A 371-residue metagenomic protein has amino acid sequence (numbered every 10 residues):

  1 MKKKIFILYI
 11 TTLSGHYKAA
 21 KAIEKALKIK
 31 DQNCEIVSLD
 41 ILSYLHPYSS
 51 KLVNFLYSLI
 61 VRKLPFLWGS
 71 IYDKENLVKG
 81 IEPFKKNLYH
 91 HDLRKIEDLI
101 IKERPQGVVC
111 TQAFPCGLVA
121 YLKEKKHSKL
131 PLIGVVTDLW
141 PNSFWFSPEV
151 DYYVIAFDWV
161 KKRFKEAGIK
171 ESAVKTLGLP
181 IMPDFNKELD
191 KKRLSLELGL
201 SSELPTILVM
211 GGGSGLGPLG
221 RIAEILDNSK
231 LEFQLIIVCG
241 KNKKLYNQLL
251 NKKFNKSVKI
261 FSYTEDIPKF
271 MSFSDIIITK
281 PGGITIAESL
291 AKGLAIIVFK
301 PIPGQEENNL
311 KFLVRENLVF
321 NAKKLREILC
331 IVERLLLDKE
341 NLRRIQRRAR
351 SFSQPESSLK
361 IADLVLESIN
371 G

Functional and structural regions predicted by a protein language model:
A22-E103: Conserved N-terminal ligand/cofactor-binding loop architecture of enzyme catalytic domains
I100, G134, S143-Y153: A conserved, positively charged/aromatic
D151-T206, G211-G213: A nucleotide-sugar donor-handling region in carbohydrate enzymes
K192-R193, L200-F273: Donor-nucleotide binding loops and adjacent catalytic segments primarily of GT-B fold Leloir glycosyltransferases
F270-N308: A donor-sugar binding/catalytic signature common to diverse glycosyltransferases and related nucleotide-sugar
V314-E316, K324-N341: C-terminal "capping" alpha-helix adjacent to the active site of nucleotide-linked donor transferases in cell-envelope
N341-P355: A short, well-ordered alpha-helix in the C-terminal region of glycosyltransferases
P355-G371: C-terminal alpha-helical cap of glycosyltransferases
